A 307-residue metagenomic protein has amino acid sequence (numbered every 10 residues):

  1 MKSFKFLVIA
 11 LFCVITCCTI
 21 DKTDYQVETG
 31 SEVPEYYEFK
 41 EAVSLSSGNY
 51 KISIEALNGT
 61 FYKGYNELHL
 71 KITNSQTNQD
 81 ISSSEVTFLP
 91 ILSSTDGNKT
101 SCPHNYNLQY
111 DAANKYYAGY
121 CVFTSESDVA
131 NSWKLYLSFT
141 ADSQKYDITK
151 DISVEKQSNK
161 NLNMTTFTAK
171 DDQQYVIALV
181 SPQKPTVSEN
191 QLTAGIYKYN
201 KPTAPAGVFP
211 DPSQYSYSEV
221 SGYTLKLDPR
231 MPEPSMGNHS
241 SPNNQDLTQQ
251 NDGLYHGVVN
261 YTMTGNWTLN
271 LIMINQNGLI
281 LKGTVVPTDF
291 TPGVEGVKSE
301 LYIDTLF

Functional and structural regions predicted by a protein language model:
V14-C17: C-terminal motif of bacterial Sec signal peptides marking the signal peptidase cleavage site
T19-K99, N105, D304: Acidic/polar, low-complexity intrinsically disordered N-terminal segments immediately downstream of a Sec signal
Y62-Q76, S188-D211: Beta-strand-rich structural segments
T77, D128, F139-D147, N266 (+1 more regions): Short acidic/polar inter-strand loop motif in beta-rich domains
D96-A113, K226-Q250: Solvent-exposed serine/threonine-rich low-complexity stretches and specific carbohydrate-binding patches
Q109-F123, N131, T248-V258: Aromatic sugar-binding surface patches on proteins that engage polysaccharides or sugar-phosphate polymers
V122-V129, N260-N266, Q276, L306: Short, surface-exposed loop/turn segments at beta-strand-coil junctions that are enriched for proline with nearby
E126-G195: Surface-exposed beta-loop interaction hotspot
